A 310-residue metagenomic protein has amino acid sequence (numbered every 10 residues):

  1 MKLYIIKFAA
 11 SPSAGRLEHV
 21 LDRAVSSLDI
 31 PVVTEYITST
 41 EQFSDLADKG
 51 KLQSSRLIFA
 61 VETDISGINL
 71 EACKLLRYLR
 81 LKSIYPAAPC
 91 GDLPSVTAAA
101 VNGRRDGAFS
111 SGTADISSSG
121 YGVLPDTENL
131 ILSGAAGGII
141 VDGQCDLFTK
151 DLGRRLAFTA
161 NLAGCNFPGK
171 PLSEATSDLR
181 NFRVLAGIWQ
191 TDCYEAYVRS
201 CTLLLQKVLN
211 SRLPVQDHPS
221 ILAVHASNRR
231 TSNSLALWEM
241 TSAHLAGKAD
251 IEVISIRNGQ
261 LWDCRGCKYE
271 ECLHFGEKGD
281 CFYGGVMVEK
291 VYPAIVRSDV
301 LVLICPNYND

Functional and structural regions predicted by a protein language model:
M1, V20-V25, S39-G50, R155 (+2 more regions): Glycine-rich phosphate/pyrophosphate-binding loop and the adjoining helix
K2-A10, G137-V141, P219-S227: Short beta-strand segments enriched in small/hydrophobic residues
I5, T34-Y36, F167, A223 (+1 more regions): Conserved beta-strand scaffold positions in the cores of enzyme catalytic domains, especially in NTP/NDP-utilizing
F8-H19, N228-I254, N258-R265: Glycine-rich phosphate/diphosphate-binding loop of Rossmann-like nucleotide-binding domains
A14-D22, N69, C73, T149-R154 (+1 more regions): Short, surface-exposed alpha-helical segments at coil->helix boundaries
I30-F43, D250-Q260: A short beta-strand-loop structural module common to alpha/beta enzyme folds
Q42-G164, D280-D310: Helix-loop-strand module that forms the ligand-binding subsite of alpha/beta enzymes
G259-I295: Cysteine-cluster motifs in flexible loop/terminal segments that predominantly coordinate metals
